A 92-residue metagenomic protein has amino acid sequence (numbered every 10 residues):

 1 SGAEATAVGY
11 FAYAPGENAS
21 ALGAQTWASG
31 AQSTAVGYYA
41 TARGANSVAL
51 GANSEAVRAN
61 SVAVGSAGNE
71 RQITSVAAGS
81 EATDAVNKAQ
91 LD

Functional and structural regions predicted by a protein language model:
A3, V8-Y13, E17-D92: Small/polar residue-rich beta-strand/coil "junction" motifs that cap repeat-based extracellular fibers
